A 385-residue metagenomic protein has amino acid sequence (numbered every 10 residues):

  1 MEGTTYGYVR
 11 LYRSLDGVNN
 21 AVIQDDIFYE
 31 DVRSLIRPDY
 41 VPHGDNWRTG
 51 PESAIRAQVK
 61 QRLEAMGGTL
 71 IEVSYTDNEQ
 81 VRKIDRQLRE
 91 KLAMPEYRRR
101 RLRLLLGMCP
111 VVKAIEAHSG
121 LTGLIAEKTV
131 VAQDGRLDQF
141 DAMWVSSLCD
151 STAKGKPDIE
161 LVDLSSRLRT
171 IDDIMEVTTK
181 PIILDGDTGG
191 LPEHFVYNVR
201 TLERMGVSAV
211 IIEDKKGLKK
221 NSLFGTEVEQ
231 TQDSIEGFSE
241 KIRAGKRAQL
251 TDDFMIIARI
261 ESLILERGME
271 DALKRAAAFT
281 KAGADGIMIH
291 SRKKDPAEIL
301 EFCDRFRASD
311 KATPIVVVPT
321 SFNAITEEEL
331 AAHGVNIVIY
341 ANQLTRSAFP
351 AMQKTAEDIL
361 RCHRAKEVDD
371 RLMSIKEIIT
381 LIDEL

Functional and structural regions predicted by a protein language model:
M1-E96: Nucleotidyltransferase catalytic core that binds NTPs
I23, H43, E72, A258 (+2 more regions): Structural signal for conserved beta-strand scaffold positions within catalytic alpha/beta enzyme cores
D25-D26, N46, T76, T188 (+3 more regions): Residue-level "edge-of-site" marker
D45-A57, T69-S74, T170-E176, G237-A244 (+3 more regions): Short, basic, helix/turn surface patches
L63-E64, I299, D370-R371: C-terminal intrinsically disordered extensions
N78, R89-L102, L121, Q343-L385: Extended, intrinsically disordered, low-complexity segments
P95-I339, S347-E357: Alpha/beta enzyme core
